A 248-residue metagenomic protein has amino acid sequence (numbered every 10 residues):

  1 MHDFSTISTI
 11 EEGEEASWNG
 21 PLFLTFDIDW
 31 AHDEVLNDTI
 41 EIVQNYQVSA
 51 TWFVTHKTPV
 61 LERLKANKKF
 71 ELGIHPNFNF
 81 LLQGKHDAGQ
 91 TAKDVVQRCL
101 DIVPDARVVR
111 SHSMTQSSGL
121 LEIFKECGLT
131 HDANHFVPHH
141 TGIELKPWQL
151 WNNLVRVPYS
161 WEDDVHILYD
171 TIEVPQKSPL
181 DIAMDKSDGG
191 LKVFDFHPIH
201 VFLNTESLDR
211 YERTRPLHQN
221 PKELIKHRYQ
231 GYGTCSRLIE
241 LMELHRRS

Functional and structural regions predicted by a protein language model:
M1-K69, Q97, D101-D105, S117-T130 (+1 more regions): Terminal accessory/targeting
N19-I28, I74-Q90: Glycine-rich phosphate-binding "P-loop"
